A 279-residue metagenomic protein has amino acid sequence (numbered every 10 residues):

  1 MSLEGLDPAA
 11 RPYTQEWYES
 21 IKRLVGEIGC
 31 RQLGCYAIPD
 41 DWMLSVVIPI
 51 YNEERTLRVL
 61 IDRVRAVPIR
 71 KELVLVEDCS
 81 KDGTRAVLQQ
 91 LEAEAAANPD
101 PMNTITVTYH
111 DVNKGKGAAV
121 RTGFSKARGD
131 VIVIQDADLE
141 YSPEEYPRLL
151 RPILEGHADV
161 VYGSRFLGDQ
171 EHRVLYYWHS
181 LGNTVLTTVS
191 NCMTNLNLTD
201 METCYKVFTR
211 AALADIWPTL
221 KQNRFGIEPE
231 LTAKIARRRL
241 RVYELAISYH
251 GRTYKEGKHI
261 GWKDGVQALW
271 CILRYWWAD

Functional and structural regions predicted by a protein language model:
M1-M43, N195, T219-D279: Hydrophobic helical membrane-anchoring modules
R55-V59, D82-L91: Acidic helix N-cap motif at the loop->helix transition within catalytic regions of sugar-transfer enzymes
D62-K71: Short, acidic, metal-binding catalytic loop of nucleotide-sugar glycosyltransferases
R70-S80, T106-H110: Short beta-strand/loop segment that forms part of the nucleotide-sugar
E77-A86, L139: A conserved acidic beta->alpha catalytic loop
D78-C79, K114, G123, A137: Conserved short acidic donor-positioning loop in nucleotide-sugar-dependent glycosyltransferases
N103-I105, H110-K126, P143-F225, G251-W262 (+1 more regions): Acceptor/aglycone-binding surface of glycosyltransferases and processive sugar-polymer synthases
I132: Short aromatic/hydrophobic "clamp" motif used to bind/position activated sugar donors
